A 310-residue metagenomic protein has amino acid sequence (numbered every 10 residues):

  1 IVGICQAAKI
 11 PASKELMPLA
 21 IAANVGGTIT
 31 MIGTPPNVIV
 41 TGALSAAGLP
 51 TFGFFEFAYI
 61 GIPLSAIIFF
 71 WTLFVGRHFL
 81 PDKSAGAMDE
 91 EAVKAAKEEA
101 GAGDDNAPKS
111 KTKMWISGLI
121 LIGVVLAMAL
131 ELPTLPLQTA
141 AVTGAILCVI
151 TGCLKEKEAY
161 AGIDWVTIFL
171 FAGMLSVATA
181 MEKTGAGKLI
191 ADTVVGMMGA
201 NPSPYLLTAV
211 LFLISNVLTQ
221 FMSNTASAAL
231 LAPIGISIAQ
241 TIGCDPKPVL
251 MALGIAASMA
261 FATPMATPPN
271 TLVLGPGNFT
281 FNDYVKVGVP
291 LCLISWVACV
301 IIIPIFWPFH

Functional and structural regions predicted by a protein language model:
Q6-P18, G26-E99, I242, M251-H310: Juxtamembrane and boundary regions of transmembrane helices in multi-pass small-molecule transporters and channels
K14-I21, A161-L170, S227, L231: Cytoplasmic-side transmembrane-helix entry/capping segments in multi-pass membrane proteins
I21-I32, L126-P133, L213-N224, G254-P264: Transmembrane alpha-helix interface/packing and boundary motifs in multi-pass membrane proteins, characterized by
M31, A200-I238, I242, P246 (+2 more regions): Hydrophobic alpha-helical transmembrane segments of multi-pass integral membrane proteins, predominantly secondary
M31-V38, Q138-T139, F221-G235, T263-N270: Transmembrane helix boundary and interhelical junction motifs in multipass membrane proteins
G33-P36, G61-A66, T134-A145, T193-L207 (+1 more regions): Structural signature of hydrophobic alpha-helical transmembrane segments
A43, A47, V125-A129, I146-I150 (+4 more regions): Alpha-helical transmembrane segments of multipass membrane proteins
E56-D192, T208, L291-C292, W296 (+1 more regions): Hydrophobic transmembrane alpha-helices of multi-pass small-molecule transporters
